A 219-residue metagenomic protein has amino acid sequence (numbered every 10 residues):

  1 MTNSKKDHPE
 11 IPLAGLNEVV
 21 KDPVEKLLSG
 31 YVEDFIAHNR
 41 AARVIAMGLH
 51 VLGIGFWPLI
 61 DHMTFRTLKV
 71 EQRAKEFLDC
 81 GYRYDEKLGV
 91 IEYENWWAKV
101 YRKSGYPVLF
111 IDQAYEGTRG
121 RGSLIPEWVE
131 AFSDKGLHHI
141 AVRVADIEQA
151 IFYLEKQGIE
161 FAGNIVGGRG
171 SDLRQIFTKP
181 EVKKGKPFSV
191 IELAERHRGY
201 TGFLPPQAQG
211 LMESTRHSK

Functional and structural regions predicted by a protein language model:
M1-E86, Y101-A162, S171-K219: Glyoxalase I/VOC metalloenzyme domain signal
Y84-E92, I165-V166: Conserved catalytic-core motifs of GNAT/GCN5-like acyltransferases
E92-W96, R169-L173: Short acidic/glycine-enriched loop/turn segments that link adjacent beta-strands
